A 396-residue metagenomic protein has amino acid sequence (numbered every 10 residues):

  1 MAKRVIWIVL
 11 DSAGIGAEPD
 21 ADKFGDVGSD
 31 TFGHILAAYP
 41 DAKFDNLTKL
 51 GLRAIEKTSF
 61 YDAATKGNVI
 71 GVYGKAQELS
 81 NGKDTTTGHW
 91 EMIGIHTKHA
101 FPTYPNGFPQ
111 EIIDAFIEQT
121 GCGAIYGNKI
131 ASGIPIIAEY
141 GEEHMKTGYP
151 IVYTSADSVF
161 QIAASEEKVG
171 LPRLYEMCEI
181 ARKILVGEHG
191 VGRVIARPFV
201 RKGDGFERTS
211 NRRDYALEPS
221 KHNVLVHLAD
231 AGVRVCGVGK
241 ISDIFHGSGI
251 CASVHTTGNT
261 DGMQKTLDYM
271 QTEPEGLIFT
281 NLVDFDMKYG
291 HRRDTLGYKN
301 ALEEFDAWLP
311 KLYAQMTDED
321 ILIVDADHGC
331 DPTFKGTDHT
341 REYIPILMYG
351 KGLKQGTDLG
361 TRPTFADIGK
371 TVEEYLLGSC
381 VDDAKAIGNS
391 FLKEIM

Functional and structural regions predicted by a protein language model:
M1-M396: Feature captures the catalytic ectodomains and active-site-proximal regions of enzymes that hydrolyze or transfer
